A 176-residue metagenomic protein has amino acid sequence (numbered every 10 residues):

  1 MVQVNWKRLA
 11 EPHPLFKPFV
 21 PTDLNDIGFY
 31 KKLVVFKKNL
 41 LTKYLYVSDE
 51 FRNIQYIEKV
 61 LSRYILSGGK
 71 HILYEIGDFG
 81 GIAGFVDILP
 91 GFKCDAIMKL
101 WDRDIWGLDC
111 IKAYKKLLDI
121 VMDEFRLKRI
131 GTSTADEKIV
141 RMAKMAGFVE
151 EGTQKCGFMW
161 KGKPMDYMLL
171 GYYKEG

Functional and structural regions predicted by a protein language model:
M1-V35, L40, H71-G176: Acyl-donor (CoA/ACP) binding surface of acyl/acetyltransferases
K17, L40-R52: A short gly/proline-enriched turn/hairpin at secondary-structure junctions
Y30-V34, T42, Q55-S62: Generic detector of well-ordered alpha-helical segments enriched in charged/polar residues, highlighting helical
D49-K70: Active-site rim helix/loop that mediates acceptor-substrate recognition in acyltransferases
